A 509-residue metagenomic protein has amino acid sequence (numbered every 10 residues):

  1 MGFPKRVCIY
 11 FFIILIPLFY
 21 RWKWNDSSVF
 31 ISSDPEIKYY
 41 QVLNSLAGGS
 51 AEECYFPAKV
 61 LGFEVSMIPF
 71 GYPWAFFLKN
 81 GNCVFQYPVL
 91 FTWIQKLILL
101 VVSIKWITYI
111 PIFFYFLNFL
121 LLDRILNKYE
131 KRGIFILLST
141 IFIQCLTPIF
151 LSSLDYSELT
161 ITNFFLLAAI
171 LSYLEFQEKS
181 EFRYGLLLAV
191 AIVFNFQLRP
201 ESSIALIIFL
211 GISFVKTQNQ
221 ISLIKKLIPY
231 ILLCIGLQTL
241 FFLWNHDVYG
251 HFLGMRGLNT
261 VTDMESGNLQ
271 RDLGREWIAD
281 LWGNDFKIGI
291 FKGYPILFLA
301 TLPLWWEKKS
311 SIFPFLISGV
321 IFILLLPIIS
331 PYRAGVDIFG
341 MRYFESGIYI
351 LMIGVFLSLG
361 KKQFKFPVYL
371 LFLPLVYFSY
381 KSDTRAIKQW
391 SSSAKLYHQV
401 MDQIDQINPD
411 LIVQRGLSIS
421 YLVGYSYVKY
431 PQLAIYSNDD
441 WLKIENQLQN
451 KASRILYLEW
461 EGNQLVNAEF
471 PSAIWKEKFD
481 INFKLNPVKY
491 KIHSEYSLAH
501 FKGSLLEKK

Functional and structural regions predicted by a protein language model:
M1-F11, G133-L137, L186-V190, I228-I235 (+4 more regions): Signature aromatic-anchored transmembrane alpha helix within multi-pass, membrane-resident enzymes that catalyze glycan
F11, K105-E130, F164-S172: Transmembrane-helix motifs of polytopic, lipid-linked glycan transferases
A47-L90, Q95-L99, V261-Q270, Y332: Interfacial juxtamembrane loops and adjacent helix segments that form the catalytic/substrate-binding surfaces
L117-D123, F214, G289-I321, V355: Hydrophobic, aromatic-rich transmembrane alpha-helices and their immediate juxtamembrane boundary segments
L151-T162, E201: Short acidic/glycine- and proline-prone juxtamembrane loop motifs at membrane-interface regions of multi-pass membrane
L159, I204, G293-L297, G335-K362: Hydrophobic/aromatic-rich transmembrane helices and adjacent perimembrane loops
S202, K225-P303, I321-L326: Membrane-lumen/periplasm interface segments of specific transmembrane helices in polyprenyl phosphate-linked
L371-V423: Membrane-embedded, lumen/periplasm-facing catalytic core of multi-pass transferases that use lipid-linked donors
